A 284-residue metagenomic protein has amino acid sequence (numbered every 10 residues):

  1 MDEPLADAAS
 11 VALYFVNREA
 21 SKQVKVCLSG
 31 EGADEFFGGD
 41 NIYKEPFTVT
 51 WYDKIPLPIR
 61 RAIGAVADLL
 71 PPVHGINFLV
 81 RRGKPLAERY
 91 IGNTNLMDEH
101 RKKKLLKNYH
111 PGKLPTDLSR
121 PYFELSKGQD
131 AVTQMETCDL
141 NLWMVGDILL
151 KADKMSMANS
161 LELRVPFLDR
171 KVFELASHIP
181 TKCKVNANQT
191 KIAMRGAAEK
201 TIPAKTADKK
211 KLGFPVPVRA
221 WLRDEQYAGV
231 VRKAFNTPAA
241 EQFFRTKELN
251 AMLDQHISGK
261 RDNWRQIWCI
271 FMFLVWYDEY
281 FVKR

Functional and structural regions predicted by a protein language model:
M1-Y14, I42-D53, K182-V185: ATP-dependent adenylate-handling ligase core
A9, K22, V26-L28, N77-R284: Adenosyl-5′-phosphate
Y14, R18, G196: Active-site phosphate/pyrophosphate- and oxyanion-stabilizing loops and adjacent acidic/basic residues in soluble
N17, F37-D40, G92: Short glycine-/acidic-enriched loop or helix-start segments at secondary-structure transitions that form or flank
V24-D40: Short acidic/histidine-rich active-site segments
F36-G64: A mobile, often basic/glycine-rich helix-loop segment that functions as the active-site lid/recognition loop
I55-R81: Alpha-helical "lid/cap" subdomains adjacent to substrate-binding clefts that gate access and reposition the ligand
